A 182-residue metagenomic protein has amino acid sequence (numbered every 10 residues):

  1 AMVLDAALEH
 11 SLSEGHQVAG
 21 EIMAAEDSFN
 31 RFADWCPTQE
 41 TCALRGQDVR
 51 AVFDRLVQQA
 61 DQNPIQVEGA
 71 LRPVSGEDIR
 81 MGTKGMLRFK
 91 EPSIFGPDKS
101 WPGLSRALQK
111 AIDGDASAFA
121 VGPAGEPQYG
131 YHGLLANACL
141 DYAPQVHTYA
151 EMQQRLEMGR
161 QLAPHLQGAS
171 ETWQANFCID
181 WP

Functional and structural regions predicted by a protein language model:
A1-T41: Serine-hydrolase-like catalytic core of hydrolytic proteins
V18-G20, C42-A43, A70, G125: Active-site rim elements
L44-V49: A short alpha-helix-loop-beta-strand transition element characteristic of N-terminal alpha/beta dinucleotide-binding
R50-P182: Alpha/beta-hydrolase fold active-site neighborhood
